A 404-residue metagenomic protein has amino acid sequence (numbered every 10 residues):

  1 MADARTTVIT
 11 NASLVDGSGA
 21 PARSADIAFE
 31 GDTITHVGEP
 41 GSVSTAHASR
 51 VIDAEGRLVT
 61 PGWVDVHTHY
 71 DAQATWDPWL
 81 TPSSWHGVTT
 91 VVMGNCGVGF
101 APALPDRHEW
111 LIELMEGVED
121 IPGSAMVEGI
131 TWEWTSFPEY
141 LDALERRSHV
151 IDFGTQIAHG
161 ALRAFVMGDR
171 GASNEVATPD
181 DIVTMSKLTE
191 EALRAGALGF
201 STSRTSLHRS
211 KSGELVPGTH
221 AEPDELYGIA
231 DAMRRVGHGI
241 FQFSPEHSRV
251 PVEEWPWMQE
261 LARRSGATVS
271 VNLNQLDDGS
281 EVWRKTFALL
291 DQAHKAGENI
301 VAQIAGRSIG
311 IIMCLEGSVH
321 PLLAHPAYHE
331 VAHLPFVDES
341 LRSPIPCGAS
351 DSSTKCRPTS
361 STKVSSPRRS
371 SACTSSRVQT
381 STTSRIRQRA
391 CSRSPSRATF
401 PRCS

Functional and structural regions predicted by a protein language model:
A2-T7, L14-G62: Histidine-rich, glycine-flanked metal-binding segment
R5-I9, V43-G94: Replace "His-x-His-based motif
A12, D32, G56, H67 (+4 more regions): Divalent metal-coordination and catalytic microenvironments
R57, H69-A72, C96-G99, H247-R249 (+1 more regions): Acidic, glycine-rich active-site loops and adjacent beta-strand->loop/helix elements that engage anionic groups
T60-H69, G171-N174, L273-Q275: Short, basic, glycine/proline-bearing loop/turn elements
W76-G199: Divalent-metal coordination cores built from histidine and acidic residues
Y140-L144, V150, Q156-V166, S173-P179 (+3 more regions): Active-site neighborhoods of metal-dependent hydrolases
